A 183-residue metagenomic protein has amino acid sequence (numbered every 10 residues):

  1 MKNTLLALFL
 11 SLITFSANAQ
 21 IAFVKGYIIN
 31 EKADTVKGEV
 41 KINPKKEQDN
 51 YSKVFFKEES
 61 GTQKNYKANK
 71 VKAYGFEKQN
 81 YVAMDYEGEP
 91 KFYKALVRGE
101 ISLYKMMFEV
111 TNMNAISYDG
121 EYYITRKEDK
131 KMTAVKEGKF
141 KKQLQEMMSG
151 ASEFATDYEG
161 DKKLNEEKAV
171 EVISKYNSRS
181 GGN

Functional and structural regions predicted by a protein language model:
M1-F23: Bacterial Sec-dependent N-terminal signal peptides
L10, V135, K163-L164: Residue-level detector of secondary-structure boundary/capping sites
Y27-Y158: Aromatic-patch recognition
M148-N183: C-terminal partner/receptor-binding element of secreted or periplasmic proteins
